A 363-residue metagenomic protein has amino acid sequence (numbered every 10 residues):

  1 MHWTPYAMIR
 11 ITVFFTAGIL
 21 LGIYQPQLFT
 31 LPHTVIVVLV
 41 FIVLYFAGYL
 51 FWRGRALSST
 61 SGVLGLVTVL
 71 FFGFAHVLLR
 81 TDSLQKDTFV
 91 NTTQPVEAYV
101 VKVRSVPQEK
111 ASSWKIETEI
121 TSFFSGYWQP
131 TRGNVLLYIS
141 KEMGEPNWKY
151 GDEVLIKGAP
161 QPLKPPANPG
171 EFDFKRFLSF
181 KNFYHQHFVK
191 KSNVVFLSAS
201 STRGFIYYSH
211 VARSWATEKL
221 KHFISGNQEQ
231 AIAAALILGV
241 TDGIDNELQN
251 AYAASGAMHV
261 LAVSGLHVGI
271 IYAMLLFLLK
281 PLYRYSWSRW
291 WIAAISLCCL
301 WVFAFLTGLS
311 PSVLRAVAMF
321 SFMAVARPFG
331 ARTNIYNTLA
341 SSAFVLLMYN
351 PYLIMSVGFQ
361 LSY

Functional and structural regions predicted by a protein language model:
H2-W3, L57-H259: Membrane-interface helix/helix-cap signal primarily in integral membrane proteins
H2-W52, S356: Membrane-embedded alpha-helical segments of integral membrane proteins
Y6, R10, G18, R55-L57 (+3 more regions): Hydrophobic alpha-helical transmembrane segments in multi-pass membrane proteins
G22, P26, W52, V69 (+4 more regions): Hydrophobic alpha-helical segments of integral membrane proteins
F29-I36, W52-L66, W290-W291: Membrane-interfacial entry segments at the cytosolic side of transmembrane helices
I36-V43, V63-V67, R315-F320, F359-Y363: Hydrophobic core segments of alpha-helical transmembrane domains in multi-pass membrane proteins
I42-Y45, F72-G73, Y272: Alpha-helical transmembrane segments
